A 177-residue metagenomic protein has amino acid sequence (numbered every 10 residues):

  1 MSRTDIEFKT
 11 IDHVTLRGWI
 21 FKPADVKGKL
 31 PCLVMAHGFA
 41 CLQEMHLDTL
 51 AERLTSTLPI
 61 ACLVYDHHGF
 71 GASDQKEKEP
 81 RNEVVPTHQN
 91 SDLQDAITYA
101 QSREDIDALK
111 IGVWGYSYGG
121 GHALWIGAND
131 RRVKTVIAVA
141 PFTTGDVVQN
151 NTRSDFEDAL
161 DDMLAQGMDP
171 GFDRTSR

Functional and structural regions predicted by a protein language model:
M1-P31, V85-P86: N-terminal cap/lid segment of alpha/beta-hydrolase-fold proteins
L30, M35-L42, S117: Active-site glycine-rich loops that stabilize anionic/oxyanionic intermediates across multiple enzyme folds
C32, S56-H68: A fold-wide structural signal in alpha/beta-hydrolase
A36, Y65-H67, V139: Alpha/beta-hydrolase
A40-E52, H67: The serine-hydrolase catalytic nucleophile loop
Q43, L63, H68-A108: Catalytic nucleophile-loop/oxyanion-hole region of alpha/beta-hydrolase and closely related hydrolase-like folds
D48, Q75-K76, V147-T152: Short aromatic-enriched loop/helix-cap "lid" or pocket-rim segments at secondary-structure transitions that line
Q94-S176: Primarily recognizes the serine-hydrolase "nucleophile elbow" in alpha/beta-hydrolase and SGNH/GDSL folds
